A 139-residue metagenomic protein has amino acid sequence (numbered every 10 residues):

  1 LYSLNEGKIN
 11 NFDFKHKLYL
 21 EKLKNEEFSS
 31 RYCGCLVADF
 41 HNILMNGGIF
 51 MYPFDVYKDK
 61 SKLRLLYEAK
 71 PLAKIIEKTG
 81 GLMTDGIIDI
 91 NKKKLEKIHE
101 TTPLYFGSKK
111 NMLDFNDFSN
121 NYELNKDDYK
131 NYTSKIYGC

Functional and structural regions predicted by a protein language model:
L1-C139: IMPase-like, lithium-sensitive Mg2+-dependent phosphomonoesterase catalytic core
